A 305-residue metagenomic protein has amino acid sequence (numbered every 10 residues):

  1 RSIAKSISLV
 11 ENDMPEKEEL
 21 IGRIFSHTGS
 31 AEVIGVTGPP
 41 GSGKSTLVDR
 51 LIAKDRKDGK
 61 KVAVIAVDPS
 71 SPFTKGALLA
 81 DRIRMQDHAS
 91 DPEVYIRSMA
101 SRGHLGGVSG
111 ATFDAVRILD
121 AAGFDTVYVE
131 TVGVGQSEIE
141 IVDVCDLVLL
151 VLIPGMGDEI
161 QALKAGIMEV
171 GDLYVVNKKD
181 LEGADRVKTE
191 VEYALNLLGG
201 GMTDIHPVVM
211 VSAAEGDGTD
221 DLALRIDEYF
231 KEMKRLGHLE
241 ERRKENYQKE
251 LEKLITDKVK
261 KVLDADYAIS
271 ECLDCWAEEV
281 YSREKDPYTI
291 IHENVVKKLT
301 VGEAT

Functional and structural regions predicted by a protein language model:
R1-I34, S42, L51-S137, V142-V151 (+1 more regions): Nucleotide-state-sensitive switch-loop elements of NTP-binding domains
S2-S6, D221-L299: Long, well-ordered amphipathic alpha-helical subdomains in the mid-to-C-terminal portions of large enzyme subunits
G35, D68, T112, E130 (+4 more regions): Residue-level signature of catalytic and energy-coupling elements of molecular machines, predominantly ATP/GTP-dependent
G38: The Walker A (P-loop) glycine that initiates the GxxxxGKT/S ATP-binding motif of P-loop NTPases
L47: Hydrophobic positions on the alpha1 helix immediately C-terminal to the Walker A/P-loop
L78, A115, E140, V144 (+5 more regions): Alpha-helical scaffold elements adjacent to nucleotide-binding pockets in ATP/GTP-utilizing enzyme cores
P154-E182: Flexible active-site lid/hinge loop adjacent to a nucleotide/diphosphate and Mg2+-phosphate binding pocket
L173, K179-L236: Canonical P-loop GTPase G-domain recognition
